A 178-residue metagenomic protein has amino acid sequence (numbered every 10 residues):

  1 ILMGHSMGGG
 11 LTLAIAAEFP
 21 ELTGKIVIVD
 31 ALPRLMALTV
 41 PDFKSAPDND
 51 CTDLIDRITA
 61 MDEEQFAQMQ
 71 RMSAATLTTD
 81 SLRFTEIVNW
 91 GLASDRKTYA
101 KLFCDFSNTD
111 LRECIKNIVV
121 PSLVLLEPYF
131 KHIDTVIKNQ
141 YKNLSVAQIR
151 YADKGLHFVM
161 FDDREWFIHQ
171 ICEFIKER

Functional and structural regions predicted by a protein language model:
L2-G4, V29: Short beta-strand immediately N-terminal to the catalytic nucleophile in serine-hydrolase-like folds
G4, G8, T12: Gly/Ala-rich beta-loop-alpha elbow adjacent to hydrolase catalytic centers
G9, P33, L156-V159: Alpha/beta-hydrolase active-site loop signature
I15, A31, Q170-F174: Hydrophobic residues on the short alpha-helix immediately C-terminal to a glycine-rich phosphate/catalytic loop
A17, L22-M61: Flexible "cap/lid" loop of the alpha/beta hydrolase fold
A37-L38, D42-A46, R57-K116: Conserved alpha/beta-hydrolase catalytic His-Asp/Glu region
V119-F161: Conserved loop-alpha-helix segment in the C-terminal half of the alpha/beta-hydrolase fold that carries the catalytic
F161-I175: Post-His helix in hydrolase/transferase enzymes
